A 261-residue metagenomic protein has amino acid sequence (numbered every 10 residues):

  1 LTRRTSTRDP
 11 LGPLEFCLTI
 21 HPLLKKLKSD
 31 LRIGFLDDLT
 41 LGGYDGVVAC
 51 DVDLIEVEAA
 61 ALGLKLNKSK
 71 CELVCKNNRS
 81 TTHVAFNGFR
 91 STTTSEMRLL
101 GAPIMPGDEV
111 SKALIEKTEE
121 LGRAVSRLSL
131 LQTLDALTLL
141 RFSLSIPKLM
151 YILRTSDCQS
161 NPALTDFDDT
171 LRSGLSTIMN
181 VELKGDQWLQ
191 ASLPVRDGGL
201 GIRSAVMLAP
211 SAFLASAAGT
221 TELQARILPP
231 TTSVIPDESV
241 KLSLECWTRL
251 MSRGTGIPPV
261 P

Functional and structural regions predicted by a protein language model:
L1-P261: Nucleic-acid-interacting cores, centered on viral/eukaryotic replication and modification enzymes
